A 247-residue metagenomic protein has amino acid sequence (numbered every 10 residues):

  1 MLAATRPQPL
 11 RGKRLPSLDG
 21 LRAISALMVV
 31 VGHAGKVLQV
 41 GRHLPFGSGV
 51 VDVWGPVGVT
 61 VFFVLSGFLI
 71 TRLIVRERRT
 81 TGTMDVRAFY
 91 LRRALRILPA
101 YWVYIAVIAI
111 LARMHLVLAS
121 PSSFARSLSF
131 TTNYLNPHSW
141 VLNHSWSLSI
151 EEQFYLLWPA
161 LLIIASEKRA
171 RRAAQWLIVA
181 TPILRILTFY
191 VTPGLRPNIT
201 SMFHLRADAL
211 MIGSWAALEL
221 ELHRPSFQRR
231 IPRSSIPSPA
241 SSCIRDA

Functional and structural regions predicted by a protein language model:
M1-A209, S226-S234: Membrane-cytosol interface segments of multi-pass membrane proteins, especially ER/Golgi lipid-handling enzymes
A216-P225: Internal transmembrane alpha-helix with an interfacial aromatic "cap," most often the third helix
R229-A247: Alpha-helical transmembrane segments and terminal signal-anchor/GPI-anchor hydrophobic tails, characterized by long
